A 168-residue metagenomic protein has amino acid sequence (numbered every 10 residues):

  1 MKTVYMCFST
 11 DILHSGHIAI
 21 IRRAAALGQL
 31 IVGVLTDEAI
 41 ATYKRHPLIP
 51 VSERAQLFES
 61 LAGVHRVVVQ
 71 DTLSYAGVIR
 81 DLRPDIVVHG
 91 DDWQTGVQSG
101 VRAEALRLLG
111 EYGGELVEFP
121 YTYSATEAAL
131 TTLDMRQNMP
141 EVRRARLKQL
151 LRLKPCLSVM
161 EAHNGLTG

Functional and structural regions predicted by a protein language model:
M1-V142: Nucleotidyltransferase catalytic core that binds NTPs
G16-A19, A125, L153, L157 (+1 more regions): A generic structural micro-environment signature that highlights single residues at secondary-structure boundaries
Q137-T167: N-terminal amphipathic alpha-helix/helix-capping segment at the start of soluble metabolic enzymes
